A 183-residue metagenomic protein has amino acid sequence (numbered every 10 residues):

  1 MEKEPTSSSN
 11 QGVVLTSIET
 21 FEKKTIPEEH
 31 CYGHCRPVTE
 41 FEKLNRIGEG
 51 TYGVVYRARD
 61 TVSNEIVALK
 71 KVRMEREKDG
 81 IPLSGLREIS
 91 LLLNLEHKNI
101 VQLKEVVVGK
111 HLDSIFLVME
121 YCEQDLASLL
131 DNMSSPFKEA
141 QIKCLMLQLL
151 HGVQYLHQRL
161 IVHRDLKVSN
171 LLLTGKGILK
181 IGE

Functional and structural regions predicted by a protein language model:
M1-V38: Intrinsically disordered, low-complexity regulatory segments that flank or precede the catalytic domain of eukaryotic
V54: Conserved N-lobe ATP-binding subsite of Hanks-type protein kinase domains, especially the beta3 VAIK lysine
A58-V67: Conserved N-lobe loop of protein kinases adjacent to the ATP-binding glycine-rich P-loop
I66, K71-E96: Conserved N-lobe beta3->alphaC-helix segment of eukaryotic protein kinase catalytic domains
E96-E105: Conserved HxN/HPN-centered segment at the entrance to the catalytic loop of eukaryotic protein kinase-like domains
L112-D125: Conserved short submotifs of the Hanks-type protein kinase catalytic core that shape the nucleotide-binding pocket
L145-M146: Activation segment signature within eukaryotic-like protein kinase domains
H157-T174: Catalytic-loop of the protein kinase fold
